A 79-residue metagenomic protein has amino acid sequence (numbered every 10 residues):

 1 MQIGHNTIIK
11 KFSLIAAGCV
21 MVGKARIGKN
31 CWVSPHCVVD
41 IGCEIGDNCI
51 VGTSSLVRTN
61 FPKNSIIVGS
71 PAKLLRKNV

Functional and structural regions predicted by a protein language model:
M1-V68, A72-L74: Structural signal for interior beta-strand "rungs" in well-ordered beta-sheet cores of soluble enzyme domains
